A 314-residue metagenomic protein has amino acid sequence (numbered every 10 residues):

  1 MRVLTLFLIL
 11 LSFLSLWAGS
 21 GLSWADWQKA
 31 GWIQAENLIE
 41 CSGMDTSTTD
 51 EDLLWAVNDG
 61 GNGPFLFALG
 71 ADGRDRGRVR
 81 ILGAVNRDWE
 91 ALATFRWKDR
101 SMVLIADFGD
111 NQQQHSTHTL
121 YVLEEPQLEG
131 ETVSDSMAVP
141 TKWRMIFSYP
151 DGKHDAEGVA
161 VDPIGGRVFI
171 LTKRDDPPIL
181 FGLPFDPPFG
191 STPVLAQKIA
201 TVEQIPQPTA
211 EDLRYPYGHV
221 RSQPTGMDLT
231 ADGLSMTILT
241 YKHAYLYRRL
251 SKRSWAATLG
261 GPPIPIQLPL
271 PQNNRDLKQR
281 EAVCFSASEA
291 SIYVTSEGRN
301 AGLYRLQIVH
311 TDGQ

Functional and structural regions predicted by a protein language model:
M1-L4, M44: Positively charged n-region of N-terminal signal peptides that target proteins for export
T5-S15: Bacterial N-terminal signal peptides
G19-Q314: Sequence/structural signature of beta-propeller domains
